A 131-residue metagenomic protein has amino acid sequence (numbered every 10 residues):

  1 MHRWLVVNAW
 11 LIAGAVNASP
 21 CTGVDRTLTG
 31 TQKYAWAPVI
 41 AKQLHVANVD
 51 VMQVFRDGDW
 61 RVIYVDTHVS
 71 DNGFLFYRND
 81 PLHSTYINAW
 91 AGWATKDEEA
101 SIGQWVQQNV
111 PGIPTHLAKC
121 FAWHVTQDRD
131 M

Functional and structural regions predicted by a protein language model:
M1-V6: Bacterial N-terminal signal peptides that target proteins for export
A13-A18: N-terminal signal peptide c-region/cleavage motif recognized by signal peptidases
S19-D25, G30, G92-M131: C-terminal partner/receptor-binding element of secreted or periplasmic proteins
P20-D50: Short, non-transmembrane alpha-helical segments in secretory-pathway proteins
K42-A89: Mature extracytoplasmic domains of secretory-pathway proteins
